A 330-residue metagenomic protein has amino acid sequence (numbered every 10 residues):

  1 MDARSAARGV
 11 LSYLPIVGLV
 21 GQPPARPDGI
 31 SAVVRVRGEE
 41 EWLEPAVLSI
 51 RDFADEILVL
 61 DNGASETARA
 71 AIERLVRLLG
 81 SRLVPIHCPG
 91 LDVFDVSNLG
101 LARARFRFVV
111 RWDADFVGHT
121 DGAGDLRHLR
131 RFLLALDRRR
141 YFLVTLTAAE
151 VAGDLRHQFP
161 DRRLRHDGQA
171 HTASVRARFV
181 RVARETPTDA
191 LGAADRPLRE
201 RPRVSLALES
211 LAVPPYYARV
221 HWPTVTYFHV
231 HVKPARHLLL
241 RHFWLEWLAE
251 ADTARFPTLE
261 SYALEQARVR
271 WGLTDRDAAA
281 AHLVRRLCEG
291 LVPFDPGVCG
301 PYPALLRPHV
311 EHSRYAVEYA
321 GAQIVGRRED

Functional and structural regions predicted by a protein language model:
M1-L48, A322-Q323, R327-D330: N-proximal low-complexity "stem/linker" segments adjacent to membrane-targeting elements
D2-L14, F94-N98, T120-D330: Catalytic-site signature of metal-activated, phosphate-bearing donor transferases, centered on the GT-A/GT-A-like
D28, L78-V84: A short helix-to-beta-strand connector/capping loop
R35, D55-A64, I86-C88: Short beta-strand/loop segment that forms part of the nucleotide-sugar
D61-R74, G90: A conserved acidic beta->alpha catalytic loop
P89-R103: Glycine-rich, basic loop-to-helix element that forms the pyrophosphate-binding segment of sugar-nucleotide handling
V109: Short aromatic/hydrophobic "clamp" motif used to bind/position activated sugar donors
D113-V117: The conserved acidic donor/metal-binding loop of glycosyltransferases
